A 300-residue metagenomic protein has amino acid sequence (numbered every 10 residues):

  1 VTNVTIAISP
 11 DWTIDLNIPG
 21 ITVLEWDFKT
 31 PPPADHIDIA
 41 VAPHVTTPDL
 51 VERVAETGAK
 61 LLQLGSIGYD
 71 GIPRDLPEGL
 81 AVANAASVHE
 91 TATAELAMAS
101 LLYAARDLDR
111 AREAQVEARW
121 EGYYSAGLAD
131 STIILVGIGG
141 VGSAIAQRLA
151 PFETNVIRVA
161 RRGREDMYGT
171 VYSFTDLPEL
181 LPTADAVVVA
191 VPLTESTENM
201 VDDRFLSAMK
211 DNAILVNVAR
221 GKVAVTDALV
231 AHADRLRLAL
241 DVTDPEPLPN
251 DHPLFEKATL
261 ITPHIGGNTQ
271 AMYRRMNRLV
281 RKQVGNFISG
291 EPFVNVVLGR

Functional and structural regions predicted by a protein language model:
V1-A42: N-terminal glycine-/charge-rich "phosphate-binding" loop or analogous flexible N-terminal tail
D38-R112: Phosphate/diphosphate ligand-binding glycine-rich loop within oxidoreductases
L50-G58, R74-E78, F205-D211, A231-D234 (+1 more regions): Short, conserved loop/helix-junction motifs that constitute active-site signature segments in enzyme catalytic cores
A94-R110, P151-F152, N277-N286, E291: Oxidoreductase and adenylate-handling cofactor-binding alpha/beta cores
A111-A144: Glycine-rich NAD(P)-binding loop of Rossmann-like domains
R162-P253: Rossmann-like adenosine-cofactor binding region
N212-I214, V218-R300: Rossmann-like dinucleotide-binding domain for NAD(H)/NADP(H)
